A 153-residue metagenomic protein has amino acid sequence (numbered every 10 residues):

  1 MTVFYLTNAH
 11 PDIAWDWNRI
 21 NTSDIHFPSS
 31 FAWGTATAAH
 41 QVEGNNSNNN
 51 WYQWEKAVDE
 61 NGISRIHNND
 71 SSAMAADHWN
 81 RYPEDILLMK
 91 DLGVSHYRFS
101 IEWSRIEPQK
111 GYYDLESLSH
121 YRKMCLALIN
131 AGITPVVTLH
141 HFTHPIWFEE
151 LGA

Functional and structural regions predicted by a protein language model:
F4-V94: N-terminal carbohydrate-binding accessory modules
E43-N46, I86-A153: Substrate-binding cleft and catalytic face of glycoside hydrolase catalytic domains, especially the flexible beta-alpha
